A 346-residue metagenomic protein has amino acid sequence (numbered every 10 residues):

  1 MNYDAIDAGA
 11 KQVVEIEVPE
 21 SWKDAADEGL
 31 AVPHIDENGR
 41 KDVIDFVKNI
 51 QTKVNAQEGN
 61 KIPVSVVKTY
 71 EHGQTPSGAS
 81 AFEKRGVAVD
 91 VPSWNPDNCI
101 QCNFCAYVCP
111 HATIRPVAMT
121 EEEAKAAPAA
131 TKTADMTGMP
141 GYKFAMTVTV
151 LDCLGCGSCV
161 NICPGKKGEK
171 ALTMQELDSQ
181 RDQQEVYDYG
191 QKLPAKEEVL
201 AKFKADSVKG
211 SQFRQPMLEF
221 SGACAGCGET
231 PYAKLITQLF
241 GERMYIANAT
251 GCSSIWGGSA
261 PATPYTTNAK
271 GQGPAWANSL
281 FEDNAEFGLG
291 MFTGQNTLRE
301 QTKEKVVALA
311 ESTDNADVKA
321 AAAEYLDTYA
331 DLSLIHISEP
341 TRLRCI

Functional and structural regions predicted by a protein language model:
M1, G258-L289, T293: Mobile "lid/hinge" segments at catalytic clefts and subdomain interfaces of large enzymes
M1, H72-V91, P116-M146, Q175-L193 (+2 more regions): Ferredoxin-type iron-sulfur electron-transfer modules in oxidoreductases and energy-metabolism complexes
M1-A81: Aromatic-enriched
G9, W94, C99-C105, C109 (+3 more regions): Short cysteine clusters
N55-V108, A112-R115, T120-E123: Segments forming glycine/polar-rich beta-alpha architectures that bind adenosine-containing cofactors
G78-S80, F104-E123, T149, S158-S179 (+2 more regions): Iron-sulfur cluster-binding cysteine motifs and their immediate structural context in ferredoxin-like electron-transfer
L218-T250, S254-A260: N-terminal amphipathic, basic-rich helices that act as targeting or association modules
I335-I346: Single conserved hydrophobic/aromatic residue that forms the stacking wall/gate of nucleotide- or nucleobase-binding
